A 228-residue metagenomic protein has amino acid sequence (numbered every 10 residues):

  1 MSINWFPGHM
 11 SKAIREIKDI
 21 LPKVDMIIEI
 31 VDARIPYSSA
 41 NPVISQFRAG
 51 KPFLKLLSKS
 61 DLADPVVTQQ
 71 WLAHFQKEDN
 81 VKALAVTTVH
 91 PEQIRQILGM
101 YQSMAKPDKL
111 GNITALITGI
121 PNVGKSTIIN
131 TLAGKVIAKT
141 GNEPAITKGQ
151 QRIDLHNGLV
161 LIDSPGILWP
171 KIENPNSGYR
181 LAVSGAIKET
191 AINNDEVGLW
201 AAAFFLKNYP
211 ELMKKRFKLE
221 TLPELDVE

Functional and structural regions predicted by a protein language model:
M1-M26, R34-I35, A40-P42, F47-F53 (+4 more regions): Helix-rich effector regions associated with P-loop NTPase G domains
E29, K55-L57, I117: Structural beta-sheet core signal
D32, F75, I128, D163-S164: Residue-level signature of catalytic and energy-coupling elements of molecular machines, predominantly ATP/GTP-dependent
S60-I120, I137: Canonical P-loop GTPase G-domain recognition
Q96, M100, T127, W200: Alpha-helical scaffold segments in soluble metabolic enzymes
D108, L132, I153-D154: Solvent-exposed alpha-helices and their adjacent loops that cap or buttress functional pockets in soluble metabolic
A115-T140, S164: Glycine-rich phosphate-binding P-loop
